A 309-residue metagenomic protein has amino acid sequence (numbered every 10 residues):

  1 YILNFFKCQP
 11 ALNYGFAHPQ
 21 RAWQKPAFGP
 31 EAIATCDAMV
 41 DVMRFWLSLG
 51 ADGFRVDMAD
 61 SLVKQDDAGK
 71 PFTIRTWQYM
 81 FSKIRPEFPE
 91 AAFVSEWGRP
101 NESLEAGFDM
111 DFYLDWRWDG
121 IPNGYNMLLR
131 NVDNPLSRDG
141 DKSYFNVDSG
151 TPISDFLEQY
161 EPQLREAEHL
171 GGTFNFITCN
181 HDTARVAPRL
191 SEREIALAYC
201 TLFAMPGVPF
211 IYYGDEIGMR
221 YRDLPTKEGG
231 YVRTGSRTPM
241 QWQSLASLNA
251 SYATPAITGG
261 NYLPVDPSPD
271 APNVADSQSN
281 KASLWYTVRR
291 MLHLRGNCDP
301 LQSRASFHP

Functional and structural regions predicted by a protein language model:
Y1-L62, R75-P206: Alpha-amylase-like alpha-glycosidases and glucanotransferases acting on alpha-linked glucans and related
Q24-A27, Q65, P272, D276: Short amphipathic alpha-helical segments at helix-loop
K64-F72: Short, flexible/disordered intra-domain loops and linkers
R85, R99, L104-G107, D139 (+4 more regions): Loop/helix patches that line or flank the sugar-binding groove of alpha-linked glycan CAZymes
